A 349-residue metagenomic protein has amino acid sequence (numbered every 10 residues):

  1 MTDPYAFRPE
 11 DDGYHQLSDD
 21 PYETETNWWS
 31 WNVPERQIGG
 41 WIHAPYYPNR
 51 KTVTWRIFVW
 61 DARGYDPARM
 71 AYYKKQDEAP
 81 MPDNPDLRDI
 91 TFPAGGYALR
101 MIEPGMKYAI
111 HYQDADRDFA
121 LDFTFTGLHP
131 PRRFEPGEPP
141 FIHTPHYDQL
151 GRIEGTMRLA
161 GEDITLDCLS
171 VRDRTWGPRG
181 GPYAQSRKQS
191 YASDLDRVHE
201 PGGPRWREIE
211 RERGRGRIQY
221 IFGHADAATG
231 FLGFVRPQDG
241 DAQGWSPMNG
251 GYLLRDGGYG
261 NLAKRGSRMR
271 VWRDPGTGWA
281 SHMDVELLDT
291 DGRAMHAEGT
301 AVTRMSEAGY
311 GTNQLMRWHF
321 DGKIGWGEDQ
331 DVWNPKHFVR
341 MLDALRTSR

Functional and structural regions predicted by a protein language model:
M1-R349: Structured soluble/peripheral alpha/beta segments that form catalytic or ligand/cofactor-binding pockets
